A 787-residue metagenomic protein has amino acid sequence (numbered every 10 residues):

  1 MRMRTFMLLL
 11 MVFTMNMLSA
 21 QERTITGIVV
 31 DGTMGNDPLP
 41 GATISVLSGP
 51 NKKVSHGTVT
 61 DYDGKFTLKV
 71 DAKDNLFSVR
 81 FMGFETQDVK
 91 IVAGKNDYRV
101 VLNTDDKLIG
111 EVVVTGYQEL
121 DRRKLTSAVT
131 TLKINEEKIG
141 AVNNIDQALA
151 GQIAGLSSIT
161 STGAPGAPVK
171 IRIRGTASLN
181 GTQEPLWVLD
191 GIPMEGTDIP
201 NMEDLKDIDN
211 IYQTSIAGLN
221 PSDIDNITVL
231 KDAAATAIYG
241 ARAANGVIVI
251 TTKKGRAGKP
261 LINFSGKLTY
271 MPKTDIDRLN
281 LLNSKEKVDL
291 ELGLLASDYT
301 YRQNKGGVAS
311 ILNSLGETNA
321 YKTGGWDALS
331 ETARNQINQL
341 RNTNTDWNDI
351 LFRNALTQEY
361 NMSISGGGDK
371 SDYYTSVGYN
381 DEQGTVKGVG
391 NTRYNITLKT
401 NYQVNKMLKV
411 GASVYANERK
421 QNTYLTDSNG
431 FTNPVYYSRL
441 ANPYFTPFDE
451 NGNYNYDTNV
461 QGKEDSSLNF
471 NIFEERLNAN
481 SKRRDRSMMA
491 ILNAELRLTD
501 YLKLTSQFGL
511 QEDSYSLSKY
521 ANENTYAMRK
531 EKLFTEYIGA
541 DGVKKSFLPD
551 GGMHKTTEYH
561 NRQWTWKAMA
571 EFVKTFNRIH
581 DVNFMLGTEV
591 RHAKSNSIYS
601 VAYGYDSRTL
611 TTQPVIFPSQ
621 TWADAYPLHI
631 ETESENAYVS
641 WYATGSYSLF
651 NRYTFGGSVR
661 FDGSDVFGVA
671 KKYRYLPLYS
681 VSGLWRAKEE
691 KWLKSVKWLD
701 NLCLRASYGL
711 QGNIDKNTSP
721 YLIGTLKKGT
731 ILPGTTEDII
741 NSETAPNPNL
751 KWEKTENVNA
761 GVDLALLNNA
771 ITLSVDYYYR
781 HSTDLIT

Functional and structural regions predicted by a protein language model:
R2-L10, N16-T397, Y402-V404, K409-G411 (+2 more regions): Short, small/polar-rich motifs associated with maturation and membrane association, primarily at protein termini
M34-N36, G64, G452, G542 (+1 more regions): Detector for glycine-centered tight turns/loop "hinges" at secondary-structure junctions
G64, K90-V92, G181-T182, K285-K287 (+7 more regions): Short, intrinsically disordered/low-complexity patches at protein termini and at juxtamembrane boundaries
G83, D97, I238, D298-T300 (+5 more regions): Intrinsically disordered, low-complexity N-terminal regions enriched in serine/proline/glycine with scattered basic
R123-L132, T160-I224, L315-S376, S413-Q511 (+3 more regions): Contiguous N-terminal and early-domain "leader" segments and peripheral loops that mark the onset or edge of a domain
L149, A154, P443-Y444, D500 (+1 more regions): Proline-centered flexible-loop/turn and helix-kink motifs
E184, R393, K399-L408, S413-E418 (+4 more regions): Extracellular/periplasmic, surface-exposed regions of secreted and cell-surface proteins
D277, L282-L329, N417-K463, Y515-G539 (+3 more regions): A surface-exposed, glycine/aromatic-enriched loop/edge motif typical of exported proteins
